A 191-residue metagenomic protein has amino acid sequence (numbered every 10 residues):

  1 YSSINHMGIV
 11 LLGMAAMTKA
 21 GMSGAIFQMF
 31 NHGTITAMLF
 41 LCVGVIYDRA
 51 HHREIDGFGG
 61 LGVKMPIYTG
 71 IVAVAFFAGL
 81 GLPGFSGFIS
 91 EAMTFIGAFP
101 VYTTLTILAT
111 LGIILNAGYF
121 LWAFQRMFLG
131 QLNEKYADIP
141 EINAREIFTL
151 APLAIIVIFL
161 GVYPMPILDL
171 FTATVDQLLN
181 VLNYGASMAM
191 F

Functional and structural regions predicted by a protein language model:
Y1-P140: Functional transmembrane alpha-helices
M65-I67, L121-F191: Cytoplasmic/organellar membrane-interface segments at the starts of transmembrane helices in multi-pass inner-membrane
